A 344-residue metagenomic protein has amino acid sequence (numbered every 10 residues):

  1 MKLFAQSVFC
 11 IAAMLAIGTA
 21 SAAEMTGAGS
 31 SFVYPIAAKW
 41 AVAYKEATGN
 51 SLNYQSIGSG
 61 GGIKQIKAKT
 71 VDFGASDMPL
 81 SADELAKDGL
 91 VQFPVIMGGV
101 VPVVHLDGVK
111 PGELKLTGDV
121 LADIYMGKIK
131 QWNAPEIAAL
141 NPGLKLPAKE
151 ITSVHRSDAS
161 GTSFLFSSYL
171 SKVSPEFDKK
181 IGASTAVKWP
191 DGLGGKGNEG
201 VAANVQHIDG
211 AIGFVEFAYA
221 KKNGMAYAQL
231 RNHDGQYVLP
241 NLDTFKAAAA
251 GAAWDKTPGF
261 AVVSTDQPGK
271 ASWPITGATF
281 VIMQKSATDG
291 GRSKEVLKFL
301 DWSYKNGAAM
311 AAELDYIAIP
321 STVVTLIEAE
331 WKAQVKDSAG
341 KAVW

Functional and structural regions predicted by a protein language model:
M1-L3: N-terminal secretory signal peptides that target proteins for export/translocation
Q6-G18: Bacterial N-terminal signal peptides
A22-W344: Flexible loop/hinge segments at secondary-structure junctions
